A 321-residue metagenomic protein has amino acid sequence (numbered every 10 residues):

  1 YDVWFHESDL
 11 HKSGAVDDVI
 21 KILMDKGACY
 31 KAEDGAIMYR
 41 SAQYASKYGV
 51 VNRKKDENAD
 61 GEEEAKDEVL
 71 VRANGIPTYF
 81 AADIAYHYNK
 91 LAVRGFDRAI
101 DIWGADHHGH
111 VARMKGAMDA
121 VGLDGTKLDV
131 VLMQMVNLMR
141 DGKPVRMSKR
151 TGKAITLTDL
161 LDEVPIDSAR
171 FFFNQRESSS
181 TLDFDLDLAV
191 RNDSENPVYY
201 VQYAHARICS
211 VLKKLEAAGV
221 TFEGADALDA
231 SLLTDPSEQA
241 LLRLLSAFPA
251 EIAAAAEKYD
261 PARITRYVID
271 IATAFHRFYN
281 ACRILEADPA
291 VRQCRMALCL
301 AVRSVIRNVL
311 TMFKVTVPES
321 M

Functional and structural regions predicted by a protein language model:
Y1-M321: Non-catalytic interaction-recognition regions
